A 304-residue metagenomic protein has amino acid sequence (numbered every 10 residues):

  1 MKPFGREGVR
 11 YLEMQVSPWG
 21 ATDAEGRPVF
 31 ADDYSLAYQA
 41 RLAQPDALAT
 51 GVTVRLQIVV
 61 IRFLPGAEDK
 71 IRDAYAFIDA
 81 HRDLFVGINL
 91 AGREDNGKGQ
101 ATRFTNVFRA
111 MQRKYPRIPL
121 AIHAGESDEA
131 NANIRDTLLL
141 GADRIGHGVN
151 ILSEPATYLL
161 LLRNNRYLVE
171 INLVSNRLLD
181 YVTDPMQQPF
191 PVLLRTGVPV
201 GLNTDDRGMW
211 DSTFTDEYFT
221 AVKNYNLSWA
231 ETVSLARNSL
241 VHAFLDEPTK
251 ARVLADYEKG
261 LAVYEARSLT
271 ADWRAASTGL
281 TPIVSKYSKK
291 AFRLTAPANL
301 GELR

Functional and structural regions predicted by a protein language model:
M1-Q15, Q39-A43: Alpha-helical scaffold segments that flank or form the walls of functional sites
G8, I88, H123, I145 (+3 more regions): Conserved, mostly hydrophobic/aromatic
V16-L36, R55-D73, D79-E154, T183: Divalent metal-binding pocket/active-site signature
L90, P119-D128, V198-F214: Short acidic/histidine-rich active-site segments
K98-F104, D128-L140, P155-L161, L179-P191 (+1 more regions): Histidine/acidic-residue-rich catalytic or RNA/ligand-binding cores of hydrolases and nuclease-related proteins
L160-L202: Generic long, charged, amphipathic alpha-helical segments
D216, N226-R304: Mid-to-C-terminal alpha-helical segments outside catalytic/metal-binding sites
